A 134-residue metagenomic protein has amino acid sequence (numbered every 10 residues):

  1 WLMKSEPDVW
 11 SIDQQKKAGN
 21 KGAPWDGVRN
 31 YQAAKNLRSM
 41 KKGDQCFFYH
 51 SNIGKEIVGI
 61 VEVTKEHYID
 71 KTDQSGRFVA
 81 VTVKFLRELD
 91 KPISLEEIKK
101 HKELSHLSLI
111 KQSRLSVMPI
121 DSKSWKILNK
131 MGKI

Functional and structural regions predicted by a protein language model:
W1-M40, I134: Compositionally biased, charged N-terminal/linker segments
D8-W10, D90, W125-I127: Short, acidic Gly/Pro/Ser/Thr-rich loop/turn segments
Q14, P92-I98, N129-M131: Short, charged, solvent-exposed linker or helix-capping segments at domain edges/interfaces that act as flexible hinges
G43-D44: Loop/turn positions that initiate beta-strands
F47-F48, E62: Hydrophobic beta-strand signal
Y49-K55: Short, charged beta-turn/beta-strand-edge "cap" motif at the junction between a beta-strand and an adjacent loop
V58-M118: Aromatic- and Lys/Arg-enriched surface recognition patch
V117-I134: Charged phosphate-binding loop/patch that engages nucleotide di/tri-phosphates or the phosphate backbone of nucleic
